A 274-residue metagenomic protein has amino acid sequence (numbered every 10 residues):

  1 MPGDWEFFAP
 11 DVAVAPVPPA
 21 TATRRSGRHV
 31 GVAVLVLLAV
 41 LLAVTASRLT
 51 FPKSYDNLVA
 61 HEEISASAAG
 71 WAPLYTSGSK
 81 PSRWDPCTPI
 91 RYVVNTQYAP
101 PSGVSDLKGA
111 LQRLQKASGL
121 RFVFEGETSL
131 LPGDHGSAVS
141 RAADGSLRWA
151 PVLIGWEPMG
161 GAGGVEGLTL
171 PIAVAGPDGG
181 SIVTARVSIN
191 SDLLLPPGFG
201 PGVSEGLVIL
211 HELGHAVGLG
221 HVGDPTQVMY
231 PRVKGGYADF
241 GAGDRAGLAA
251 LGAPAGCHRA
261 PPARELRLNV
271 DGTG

Functional and structural regions predicted by a protein language model:
P2-T21, S26-S102, G160-G180, C257-P261 (+1 more regions): Disordered inhibitory propeptide/activation segment of secreted metzincin zinc metalloprotease zymogens, centered on
C87, W149, I182-T184, G223-D224 (+1 more regions): Short, solvent-exposed loop/turn segments at the edges of secondary structure
Y92, L114, I189, H211-G214 (+2 more regions): Divalent metal-coordination and catalytic microenvironments
V93-V104, L193-S204, Y230-A238: Second-shell loop/turn segments in exported
V104-L210: Metzincin-family zinc-dependent endopeptidase catalytic domain
G119, L213-V228: Catalytic Zn2+-binding segment of zinc metalloproteases
F199, L207, G223, A242-A246: Exported/periplasmic cell-wall-interacting domains
R232-R259: Post-HExxH zinc-binding segment in Zn-dependent metallohydrolases
